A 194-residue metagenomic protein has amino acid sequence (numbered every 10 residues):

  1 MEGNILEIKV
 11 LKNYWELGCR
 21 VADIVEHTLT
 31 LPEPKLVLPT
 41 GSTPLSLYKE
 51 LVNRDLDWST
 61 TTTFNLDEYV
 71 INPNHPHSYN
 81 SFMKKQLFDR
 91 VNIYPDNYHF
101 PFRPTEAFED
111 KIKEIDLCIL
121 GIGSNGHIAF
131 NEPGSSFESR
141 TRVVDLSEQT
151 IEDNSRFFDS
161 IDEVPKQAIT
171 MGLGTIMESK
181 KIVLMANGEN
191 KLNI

Functional and structural regions predicted by a protein language model:
M1-L36: N-terminal glycine-/serine-/threonine-rich phosphate-binding loop
E2-I5, W58-I119: Ligand-binding beta-strand-loop-alpha-helix segment within the catalytic cores of soluble metabolic enzymes
V25, L31-R54: Glycine-rich N-terminal segment of FAD-binding domains in flavoprotein oxidoreductases, spanning the beta-loop-helix
L38-T43, L120-S124, N187: Glycine-rich beta-strand-to-loop/alpha-helix junction loops that act as flexible
Y48, S59-D67, I71-N74, I128-E132 (+2 more regions): Active-site histidine-anchored catalytic micro-motif
K113-E138: Glycine-rich phosphate-binding loop
A129-L173: Class I SAM-dependent methyltransferase SAM-binding "motif I" and its flanking Rossmann-like core
G174, E178-I194: ATP/nucleoside-binding phosphotransfer catalytic cores, i.e., glycine-rich phosphate-binding loops
